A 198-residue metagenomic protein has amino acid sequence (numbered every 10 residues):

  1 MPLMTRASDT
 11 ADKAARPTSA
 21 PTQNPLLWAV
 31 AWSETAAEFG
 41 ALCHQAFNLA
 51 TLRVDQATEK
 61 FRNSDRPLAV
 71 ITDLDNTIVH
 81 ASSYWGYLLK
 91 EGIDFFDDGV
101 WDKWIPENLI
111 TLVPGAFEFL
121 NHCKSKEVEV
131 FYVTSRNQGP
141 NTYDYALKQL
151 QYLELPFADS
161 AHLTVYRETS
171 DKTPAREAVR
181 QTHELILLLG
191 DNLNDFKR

Functional and structural regions predicted by a protein language model:
M1-T72: Non-catalytic pre-domain segments flanking phosphatase-related domains
P2-A7, A37, A41, N137-R198: C-terminal cap/substrate-recognition subdomain and adjoining C-terminal extension of metal-dependent phosphatase-like
W32-C43, D102-I110, Y132-Q138, T164-Y166: Second-shell loop/turn segments in exported
G40, K60-A69, I78-T111: Active-site neighborhood of HAD-like aspartate-dependent phosphohydrolases
N48, L52, P114, E118-N121 (+2 more regions): Solvent-exposed, polar/charged alpha-helical surfaces in well-ordered, non-transmembrane soluble domains, broadly
D55, E59, Y84, N121-E129 (+3 more regions): Sec-exported extracytoplasmic/periplasmic mature domains
R66-L68, K124-F131, F157-A161, T182-I186: Loop/turn elements at helix/coil->beta-strand transitions in domains of secreted/extracellular proteins
D98, D102-F131, Q138-G139, D144: Short, acidic loop-to-helix structural element flanking the phosphoryl-transfer center in phosphate-processing enzymes
